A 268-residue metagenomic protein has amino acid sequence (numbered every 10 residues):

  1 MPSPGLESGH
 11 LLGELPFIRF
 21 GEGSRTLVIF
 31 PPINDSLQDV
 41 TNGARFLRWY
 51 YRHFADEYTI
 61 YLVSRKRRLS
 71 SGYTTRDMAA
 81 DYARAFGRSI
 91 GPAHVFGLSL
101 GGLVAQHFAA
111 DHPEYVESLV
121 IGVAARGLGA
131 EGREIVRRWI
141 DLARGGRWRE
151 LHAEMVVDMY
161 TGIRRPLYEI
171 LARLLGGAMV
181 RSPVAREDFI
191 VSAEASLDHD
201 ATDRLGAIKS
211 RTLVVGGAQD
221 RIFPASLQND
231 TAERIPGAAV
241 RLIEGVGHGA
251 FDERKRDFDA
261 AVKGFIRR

Functional and structural regions predicted by a protein language model:
G9-S70: Conserved HGGG/HGGXW glycine-rich cap/lid loop of the alpha/beta-hydrolase fold
D77-H94: Conserved acidic catalytic loop of the alpha/beta-hydrolase fold
G97-G102, G217: Conserved alpha/beta-hydrolase "nucleophile elbow" surrounding the catalytic nucleophile
L103-Q106, A110, S118-G146: Flexible "cap/lid" loop of the alpha/beta hydrolase fold
A130-G132, E150-L197, R204: Conserved alpha/beta-hydrolase catalytic His-Asp/Glu region
I208, V214-G216, D220: Short beta-strand/loop motif that positions the catalytic acidic residue of the alpha/beta-hydrolase fold
R221-L227: Conserved alpha/beta-hydrolase "acid-adjacent" motif
V246-D259: Catalytic histidine-centered segment of alpha/beta-hydrolase-like enzymes
